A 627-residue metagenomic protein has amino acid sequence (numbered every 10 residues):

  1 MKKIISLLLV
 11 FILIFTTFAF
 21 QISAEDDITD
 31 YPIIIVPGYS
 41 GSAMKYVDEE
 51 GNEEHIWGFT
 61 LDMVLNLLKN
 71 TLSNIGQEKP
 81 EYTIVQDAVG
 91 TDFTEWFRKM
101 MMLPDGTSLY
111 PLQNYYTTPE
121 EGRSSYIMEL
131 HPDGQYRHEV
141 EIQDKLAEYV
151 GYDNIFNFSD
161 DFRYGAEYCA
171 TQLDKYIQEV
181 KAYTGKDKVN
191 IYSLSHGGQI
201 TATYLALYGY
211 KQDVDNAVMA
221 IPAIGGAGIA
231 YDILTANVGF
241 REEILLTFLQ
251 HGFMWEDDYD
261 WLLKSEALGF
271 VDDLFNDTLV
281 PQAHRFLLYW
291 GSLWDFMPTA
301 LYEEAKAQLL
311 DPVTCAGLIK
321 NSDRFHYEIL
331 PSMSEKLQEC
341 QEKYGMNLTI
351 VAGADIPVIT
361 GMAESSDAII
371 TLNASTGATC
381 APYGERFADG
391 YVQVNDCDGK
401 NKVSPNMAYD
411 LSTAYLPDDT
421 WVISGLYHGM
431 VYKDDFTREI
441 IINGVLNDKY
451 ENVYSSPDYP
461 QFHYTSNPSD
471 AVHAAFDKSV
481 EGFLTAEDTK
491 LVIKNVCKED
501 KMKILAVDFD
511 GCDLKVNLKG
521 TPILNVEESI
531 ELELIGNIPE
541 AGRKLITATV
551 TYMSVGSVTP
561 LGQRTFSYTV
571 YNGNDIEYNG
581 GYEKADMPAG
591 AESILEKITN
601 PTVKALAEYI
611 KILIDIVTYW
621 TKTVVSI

Functional and structural regions predicted by a protein language model:
L8-T16: Bacterial N-terminal signal peptides
F15-D27: Sec-dependent signal peptide cleavage junction
E25-Y192, Q199-Q250, P357, D367 (+7 more regions): N-terminal non-catalytic accessory region
D153-D160, Y164-E167, Q282-S366, G390 (+1 more regions): Alpha/beta-hydrolase fold catalytic core
L484-K490, R543-I546: Short, solvent-exposed loop/turn segments enriched in Ser/Thr/Gly
I493-K498: Asparagine-centered strand-capping/turn motif at beta-strand->loop junctions
F509-V516: Short, solvent-exposed loop/linker segments at beta-strand-coil boundaries, enriched for Pro/Gly and Ser/Thr
L532-E540: Short, hydrophobic beta-strand segments
